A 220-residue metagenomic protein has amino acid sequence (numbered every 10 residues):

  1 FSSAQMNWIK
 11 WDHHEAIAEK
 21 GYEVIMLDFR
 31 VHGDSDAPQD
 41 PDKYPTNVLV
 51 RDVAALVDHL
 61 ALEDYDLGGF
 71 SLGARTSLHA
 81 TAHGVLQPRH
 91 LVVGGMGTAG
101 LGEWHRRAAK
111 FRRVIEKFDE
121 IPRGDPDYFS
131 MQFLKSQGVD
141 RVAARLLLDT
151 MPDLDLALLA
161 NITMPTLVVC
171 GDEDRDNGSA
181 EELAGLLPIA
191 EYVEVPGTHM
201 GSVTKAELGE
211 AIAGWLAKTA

Functional and structural regions predicted by a protein language model:
F1-H14: The serine-hydrolase catalytic nucleophile loop
I17-D36: Conserved alpha/beta-hydrolase
N47-Y65: Conserved acidic catalytic loop of the alpha/beta-hydrolase fold
L67-G69, G94: Short beta-strand immediately N-terminal to the catalytic nucleophile in serine-hydrolase-like folds
R75-F118: Flexible "cap/lid" loop of the alpha/beta hydrolase fold
M131-L154: Hydrophobic, aromatic-rich cap/lid helix
I162, V168-C170: Short beta-strand/loop motif that positions the catalytic acidic residue of the alpha/beta-hydrolase fold
V193-A220: Catalytic active-site module of serine/aspartate enzymes centered on a nucleophile-bearing elbow/loop
